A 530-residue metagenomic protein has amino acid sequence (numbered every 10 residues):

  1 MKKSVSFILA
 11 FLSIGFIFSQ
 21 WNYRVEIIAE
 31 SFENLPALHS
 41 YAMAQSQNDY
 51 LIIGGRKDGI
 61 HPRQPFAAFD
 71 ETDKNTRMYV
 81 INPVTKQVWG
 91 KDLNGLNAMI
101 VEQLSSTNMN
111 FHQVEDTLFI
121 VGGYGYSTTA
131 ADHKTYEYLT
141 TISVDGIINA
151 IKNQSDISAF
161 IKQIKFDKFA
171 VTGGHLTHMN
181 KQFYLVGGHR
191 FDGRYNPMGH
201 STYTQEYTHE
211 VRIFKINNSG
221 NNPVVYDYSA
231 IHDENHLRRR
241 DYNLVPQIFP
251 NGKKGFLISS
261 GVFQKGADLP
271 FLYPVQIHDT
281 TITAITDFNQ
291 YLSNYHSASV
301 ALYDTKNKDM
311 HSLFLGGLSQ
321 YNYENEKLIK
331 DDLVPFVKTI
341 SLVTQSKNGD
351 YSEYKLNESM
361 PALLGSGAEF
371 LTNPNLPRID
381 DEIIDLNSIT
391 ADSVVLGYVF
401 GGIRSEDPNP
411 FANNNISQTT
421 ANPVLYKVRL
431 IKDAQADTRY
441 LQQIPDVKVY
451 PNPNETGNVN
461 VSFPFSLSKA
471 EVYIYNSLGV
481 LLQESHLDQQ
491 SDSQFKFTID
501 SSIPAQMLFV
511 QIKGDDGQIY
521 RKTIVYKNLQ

Functional and structural regions predicted by a protein language model:
A29-D73: Beta-strand-rich domains and repeat architectures in extracellular enzymes and scaffolds, especially beta-propellers
H39-M43, E102-F111, T172-L176, R240-V245 (+2 more regions): Beta-propeller and closely related beta-sheet repeat lectin domains
R56-D58, Y124-Y126, H189-F191, V262 (+2 more regions): Residue-level signature of beta-propeller blades and closely related beta-rich strand-turn architectures in secreted
A67-E115, G125: Blade-loop segments of beta-propeller domains
A67-K86, D132-A150, M198-G220, P270-T281 (+2 more regions): Beta-propeller blade signature
V101-N108, G125-H178: Asp-box/WD-like beta-propeller blade repeats and closely related beta-sheet repeat scaffolds
S293-L386: Loop/turn-rich, solvent-exposed surfaces of beta-rich toroidal or solenoidal domains
Q442-Y450, E455-Q530: C-terminal outer-membrane/trafficking sorting elements
